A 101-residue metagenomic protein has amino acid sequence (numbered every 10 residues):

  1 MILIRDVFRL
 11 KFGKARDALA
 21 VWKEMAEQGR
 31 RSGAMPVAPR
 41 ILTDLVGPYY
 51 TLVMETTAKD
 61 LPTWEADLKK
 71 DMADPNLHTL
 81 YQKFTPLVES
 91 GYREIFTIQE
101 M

Functional and structural regions predicted by a protein language model:
M1-I2, M101: Absolute protein N-terminus
I2, L19, G29, P62 (+1 more regions): Long, contiguous binding/interaction regions
I2-R9, A38-M72, E94: Short, well-ordered beta-strand segments in beta-rich or mixed alpha/beta enzyme and ligand-binding folds
K14, Q28, T56, K70 (+2 more regions): A generic structural signal for solvent-exposed, polar alpha-helical segments
K14-R16, P62-W64, M101: Residue-level signal for secondary-structure boundary sites
K14-R40, D71-M72, L80: Short amphipathic alpha-helical segments
S32, P36-V53, N76-M101: Glycine-rich beta-strand-turn "strand-cap" elements at beta-sheet edges
